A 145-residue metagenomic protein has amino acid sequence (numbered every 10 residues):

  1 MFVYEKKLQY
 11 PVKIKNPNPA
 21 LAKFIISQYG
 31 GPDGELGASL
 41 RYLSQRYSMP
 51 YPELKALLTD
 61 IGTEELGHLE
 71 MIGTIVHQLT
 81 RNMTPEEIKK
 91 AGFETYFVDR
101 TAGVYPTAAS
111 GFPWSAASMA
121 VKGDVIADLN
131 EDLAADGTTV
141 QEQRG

Functional and structural regions predicted by a protein language model:
M1-G145: Non-heme di-metal
